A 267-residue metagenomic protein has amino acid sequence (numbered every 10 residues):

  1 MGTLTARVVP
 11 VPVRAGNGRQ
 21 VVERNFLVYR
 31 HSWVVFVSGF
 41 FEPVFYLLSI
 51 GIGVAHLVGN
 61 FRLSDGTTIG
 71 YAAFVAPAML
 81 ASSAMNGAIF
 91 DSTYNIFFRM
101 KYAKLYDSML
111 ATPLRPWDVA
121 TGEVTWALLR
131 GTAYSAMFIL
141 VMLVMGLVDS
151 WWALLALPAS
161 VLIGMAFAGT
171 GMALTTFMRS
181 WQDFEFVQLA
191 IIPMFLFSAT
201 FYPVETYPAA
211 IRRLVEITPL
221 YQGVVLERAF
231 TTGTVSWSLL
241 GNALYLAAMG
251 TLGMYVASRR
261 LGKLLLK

Functional and structural regions predicted by a protein language model:
G2-T3, L57, T231, Y245-K267: Junction motif at the cytosolic side of a transmembrane helix
G2-V22, A210-Y221: Short, membrane-interfacial amphipathic segments enriched in basic
E23-E42, L239-L240, K267: Membrane-interface helix starts
V28, S198-L252: Membrane-interfacial helix-loop-helix junctions in multi-pass membrane proteins
V37-S38, E42, S180-S198: Pore- or pathway-lining transmembrane helices of multi-pass membrane proteins that form conduits for solutes/ions
F45-I50, Y71-V144, G171, L189-A190 (+1 more regions): Hydrophobic alpha-helical transmembrane segments of multi-pass membrane transport proteins
A55-H56, S82, F98, L143 (+7 more regions): Transmembrane helix-loop junction
P116-Q188, T234-S258: Alpha-helical transmembrane segments and their short interhelical loops
